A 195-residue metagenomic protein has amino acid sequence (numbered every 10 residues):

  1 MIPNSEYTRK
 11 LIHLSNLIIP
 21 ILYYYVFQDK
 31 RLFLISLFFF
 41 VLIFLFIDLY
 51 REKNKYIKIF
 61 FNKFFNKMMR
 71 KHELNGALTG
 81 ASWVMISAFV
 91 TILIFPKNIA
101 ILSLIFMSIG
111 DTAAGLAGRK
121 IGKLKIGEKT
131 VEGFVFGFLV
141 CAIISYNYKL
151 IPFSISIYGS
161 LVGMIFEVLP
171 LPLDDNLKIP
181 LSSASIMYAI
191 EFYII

Functional and structural regions predicted by a protein language model:
M1-K123, T130-I195: Hydrophobic alpha-helical transmembrane segments
